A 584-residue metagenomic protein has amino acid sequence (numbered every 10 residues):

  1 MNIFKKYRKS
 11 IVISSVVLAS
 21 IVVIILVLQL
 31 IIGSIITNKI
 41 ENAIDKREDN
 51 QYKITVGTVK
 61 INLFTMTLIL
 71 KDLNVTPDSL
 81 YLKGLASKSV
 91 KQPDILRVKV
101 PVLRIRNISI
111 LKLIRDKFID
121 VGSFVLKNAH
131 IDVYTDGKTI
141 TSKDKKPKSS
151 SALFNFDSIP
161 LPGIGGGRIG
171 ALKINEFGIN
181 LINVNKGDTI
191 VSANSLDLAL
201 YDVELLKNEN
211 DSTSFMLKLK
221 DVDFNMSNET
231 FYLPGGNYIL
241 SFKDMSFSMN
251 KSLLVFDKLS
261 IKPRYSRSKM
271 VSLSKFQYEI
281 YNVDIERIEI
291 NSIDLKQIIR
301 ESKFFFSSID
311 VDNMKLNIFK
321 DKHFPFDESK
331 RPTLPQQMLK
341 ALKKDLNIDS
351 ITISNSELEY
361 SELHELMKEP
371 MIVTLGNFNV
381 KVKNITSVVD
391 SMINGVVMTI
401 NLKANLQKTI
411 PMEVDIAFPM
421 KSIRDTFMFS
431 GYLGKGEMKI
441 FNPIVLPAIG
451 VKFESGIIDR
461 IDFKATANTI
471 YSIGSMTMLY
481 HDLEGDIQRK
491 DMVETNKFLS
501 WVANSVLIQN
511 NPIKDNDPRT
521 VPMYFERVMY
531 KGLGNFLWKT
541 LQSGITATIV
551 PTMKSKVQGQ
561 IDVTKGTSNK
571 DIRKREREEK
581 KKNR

Functional and structural regions predicted by a protein language model:
N2, T37-D45, S142-I159, G163 (+2 more regions): Sec-dependent signal peptide cleavage junction
N2-V17, D415, P419-M420, Y432 (+1 more regions): Extended terminal
F4, I13, V17, K117 (+3 more regions): Elongated, acidic membrane-bridging lipid-handling scaffolds and related periplasm/extracellular "bridge/tunnel" systems
S15-V27: Single-pass alpha-helical transmembrane signal-anchor segments
I24-V133, I169, F177, I182-K186 (+4 more regions): Terminal hydrophobic membrane-targeting helix
F124-N128, I309-N313, D459-T469: Short secondary-structure subsegments characteristic of cysteine-rich extracellular domains
K138-P147, F324-R331, I449, D491-K497: Flexible, surface-exposed loop regions and adjacent strand-edge segments of Gram-negative outer-membrane beta-barrel
